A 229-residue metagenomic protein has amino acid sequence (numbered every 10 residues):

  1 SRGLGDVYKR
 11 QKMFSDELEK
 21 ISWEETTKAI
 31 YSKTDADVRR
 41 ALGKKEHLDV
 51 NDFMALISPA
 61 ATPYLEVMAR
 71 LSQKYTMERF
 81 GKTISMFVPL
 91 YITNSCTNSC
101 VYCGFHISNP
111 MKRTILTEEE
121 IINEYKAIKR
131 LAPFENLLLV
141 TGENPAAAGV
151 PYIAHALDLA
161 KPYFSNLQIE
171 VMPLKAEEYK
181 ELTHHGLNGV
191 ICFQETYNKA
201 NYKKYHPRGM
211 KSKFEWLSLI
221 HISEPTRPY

Functional and structural regions predicted by a protein language model:
S1-Y8, I220-Y229: Single conserved hydrophobic/aromatic residue that forms the stacking wall/gate of nucleotide- or nucleobase-binding
R2-G5, D37-A41, S212-L219: Short, intrinsically disordered, charge-balanced linker/junction segments flanking boundaries in proteins
D6-F87, N98: Flexible, acidic/Gly-rich N-terminal and inter-domain linker regions that tether and position cofactor-handling modules
K9-R10, E124-K126: Peripheral terminal and linker regions in Fe-S/redox and tRNA-modifying enzymes
G43-H47, K74-G81, F105, K126 (+2 more regions): Generic secondary-structure signature for well-ordered alpha-helical cores
G81-E120: Canonical Radical SAM [4Fe-4S] cluster-binding loop centered on the CxxxCxxC motif and its immediate flanking residues
S95-S99, Y179-K180, T226: Short, solvent-exposed polar/charged micro-motifs at secondary-structure junctions
I107-I122, I128-L219, S223-E224: Core AdoMet radical
